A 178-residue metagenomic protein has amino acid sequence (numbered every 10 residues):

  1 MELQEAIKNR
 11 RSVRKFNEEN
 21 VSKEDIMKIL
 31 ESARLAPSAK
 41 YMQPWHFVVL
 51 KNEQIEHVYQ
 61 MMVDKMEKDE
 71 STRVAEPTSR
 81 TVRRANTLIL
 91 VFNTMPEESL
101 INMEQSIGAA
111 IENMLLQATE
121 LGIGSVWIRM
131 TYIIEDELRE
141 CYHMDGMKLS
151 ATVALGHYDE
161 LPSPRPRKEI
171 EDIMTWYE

Functional and structural regions predicted by a protein language model:
M1-A85, E178: N-terminal amphipathic, basic helical "cap/leader" segment at the start of enzyme domains
A6-N9, K148-E178: C-terminal helix-cap and adjacent tail motif
A33, I89, M95-E140: Small-aliphatic-rich amphipathic alpha-helix that forms the alpha element of a beta-alpha
A39-M42, T81-R83, C141-D145, P166-K168: Solvent-exposed alpha-helices and their adjacent loops that cap or buttress functional pockets in soluble metabolic
D64-M66, H143-G146: Short, hinge-like loop/turn segments at secondary-structure boundaries
S79, L90-V91: Cyclophilin-type peptidyl-prolyl cis-trans isomerase
N86-L88, S125, K148-S150: Structural motif
V91-F92, A154: Short beta-strand segments
